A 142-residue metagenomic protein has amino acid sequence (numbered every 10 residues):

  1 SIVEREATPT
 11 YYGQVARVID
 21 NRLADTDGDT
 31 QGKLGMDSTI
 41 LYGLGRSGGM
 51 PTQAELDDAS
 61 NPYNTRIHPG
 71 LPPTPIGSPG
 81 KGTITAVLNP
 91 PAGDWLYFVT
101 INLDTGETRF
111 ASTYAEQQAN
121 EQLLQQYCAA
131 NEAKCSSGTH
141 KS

Functional and structural regions predicted by a protein language model:
S1-S142: Bacterial extracytoplasmic/cell-wall-associated proteins, especially those involved in peptidoglycan
